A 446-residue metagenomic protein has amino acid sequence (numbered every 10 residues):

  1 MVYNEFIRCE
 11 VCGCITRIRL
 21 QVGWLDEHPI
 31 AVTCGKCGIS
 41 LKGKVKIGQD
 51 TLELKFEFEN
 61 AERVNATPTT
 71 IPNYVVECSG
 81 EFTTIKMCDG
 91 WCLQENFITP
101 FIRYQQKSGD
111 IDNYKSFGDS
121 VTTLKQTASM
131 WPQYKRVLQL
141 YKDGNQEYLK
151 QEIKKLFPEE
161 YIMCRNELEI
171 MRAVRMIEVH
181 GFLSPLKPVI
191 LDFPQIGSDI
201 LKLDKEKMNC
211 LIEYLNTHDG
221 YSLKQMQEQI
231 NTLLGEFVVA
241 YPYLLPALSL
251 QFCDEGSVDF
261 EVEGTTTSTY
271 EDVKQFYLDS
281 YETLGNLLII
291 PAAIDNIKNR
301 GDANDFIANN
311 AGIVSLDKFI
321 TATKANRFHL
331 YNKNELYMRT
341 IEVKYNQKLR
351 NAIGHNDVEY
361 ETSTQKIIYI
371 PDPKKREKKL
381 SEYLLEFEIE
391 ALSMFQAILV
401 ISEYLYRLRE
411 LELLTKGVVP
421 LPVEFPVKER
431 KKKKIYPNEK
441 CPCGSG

Functional and structural regions predicted by a protein language model:
M1-E271, G417-E429: Extended intrinsically disordered or low-complexity regions, especially N/C-terminal cytosolic tails and loops, rather
E5, H28-V32, N351, T364-D372: Generic recognition of long tandem-repeat/solenoid scaffolds
V11, K36, S40-G43, E62-A66 (+1 more regions): Amphipathic, Lys/Arg-enriched alpha-helical patches that create a basic surface for binding polyanionic ligands
T16, G354-D357, P371-P373: Short, flexible loop/turn elements at secondary-structure junctions
F260-T266, K324-E335, P373-K375: Short, charged/polar, low-complexity loop and linker segments that flank or interrupt alpha-helical bundles
D272-R327: Short, contiguous, well-structured surface segments enriched in hydrophobic/aromatic residues
F319-S363: Short, mixed-charge amphipathic alpha-helical segments
V427-G446: Acidic/negatively charged segments and metal-coordination signatures
